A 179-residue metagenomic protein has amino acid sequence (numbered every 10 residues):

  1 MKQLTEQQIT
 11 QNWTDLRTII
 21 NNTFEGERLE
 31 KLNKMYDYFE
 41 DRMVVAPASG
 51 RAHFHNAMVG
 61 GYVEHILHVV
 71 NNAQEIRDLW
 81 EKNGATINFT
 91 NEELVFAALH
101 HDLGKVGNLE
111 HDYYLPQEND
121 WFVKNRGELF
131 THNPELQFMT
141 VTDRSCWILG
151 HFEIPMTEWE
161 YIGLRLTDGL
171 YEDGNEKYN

Functional and structural regions predicted by a protein language model:
M1-A48: Non-catalytic interface/linker regions that flank or bridge core catalytic/transmembrane domains
M1-R17, I66-E81, H111-Y113, T131-E135: Short, charged N-terminal helix-start/capping segments
K2, K31-K34, K82, K105 (+2 more regions): Context-gated lysine
I9-T10, E40, P47-F54, V123-G127 (+1 more regions): A generic structural signal for ordered alpha-helices
N22, G26, Y38-R42, L79 (+3 more regions): A structural signal for alpha-helix termini and helix-coil/disorder junctions
N33-T90: A glycine-rich, hydrophobic loop/mini-helix early in the fold
N56-V59, E64, I76, I87-N179: Divalent metal-dependent catalytic cores for phosphoryl transfer on phosphate-bearing substrates
